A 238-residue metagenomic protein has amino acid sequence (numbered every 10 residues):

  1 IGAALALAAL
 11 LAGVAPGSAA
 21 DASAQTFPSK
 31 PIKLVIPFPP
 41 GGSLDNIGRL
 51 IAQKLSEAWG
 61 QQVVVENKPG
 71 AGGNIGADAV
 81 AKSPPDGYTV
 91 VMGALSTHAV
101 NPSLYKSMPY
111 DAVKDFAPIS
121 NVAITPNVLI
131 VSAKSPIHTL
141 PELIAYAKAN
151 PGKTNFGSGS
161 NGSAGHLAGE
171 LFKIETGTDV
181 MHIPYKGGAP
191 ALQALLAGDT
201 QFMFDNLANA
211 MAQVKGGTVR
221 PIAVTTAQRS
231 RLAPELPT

Functional and structural regions predicted by a protein language model:
I1-S29, P141: Short, low-complexity disordered leader/linker segments with a strong preference for bacterial N-terminal type II
S29, G41-G60, H166-I174: Short, polar/charged alpha-helical segment
L34-I47, G70-A71, G157-A164: Extracytoplasmic "Venus flytrap"
Q61, S83-M92, N150-T154, T176-T178 (+2 more regions): Alpha-to-beta junction loops
K68-G76, T125, S160-N161, H182-Q193 (+2 more regions): Short helix-initiation/N-cap motifs at beta->coil->alpha
I75-P85, L171, E175, A189-D199 (+1 more regions): Short helices/loops that flank or line small-molecule/ion binding pockets
K82-G87, L95, S103-P190, A227: Hinge/capping helix and adjacent helix->loop/strand transition within the periplasmic-binding protein
I124, H138, N209-T238: C-terminal lobe and pocket-closing loops of periplasmic/extracytoplasmic Venus-flytrap solute-binding proteins
